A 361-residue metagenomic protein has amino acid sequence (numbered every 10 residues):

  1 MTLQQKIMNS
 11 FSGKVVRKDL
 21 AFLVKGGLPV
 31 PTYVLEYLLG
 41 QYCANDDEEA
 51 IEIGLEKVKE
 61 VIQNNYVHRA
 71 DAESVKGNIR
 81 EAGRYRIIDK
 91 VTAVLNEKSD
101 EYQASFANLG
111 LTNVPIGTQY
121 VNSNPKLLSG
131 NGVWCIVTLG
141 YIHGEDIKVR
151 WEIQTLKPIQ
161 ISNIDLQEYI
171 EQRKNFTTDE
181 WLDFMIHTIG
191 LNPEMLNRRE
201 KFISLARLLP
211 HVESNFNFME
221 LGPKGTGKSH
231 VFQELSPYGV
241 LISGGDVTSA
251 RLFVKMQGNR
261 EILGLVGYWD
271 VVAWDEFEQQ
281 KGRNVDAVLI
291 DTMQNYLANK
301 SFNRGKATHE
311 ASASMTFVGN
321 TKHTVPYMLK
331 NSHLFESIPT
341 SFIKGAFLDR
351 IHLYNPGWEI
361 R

Functional and structural regions predicted by a protein language model:
M1-T188: Extended, charged/polar low-complexity intrinsically disordered regions
V121-N124, K228, I338-K344: Intrinsically disordered, low-complexity boundary segments flanking structured domains
S129-N131, I153, V212, A307 (+1 more regions): A generic structural signal for short, solvent-exposed coil/turn residues that cap or connect secondary-structure
I142-G144, N320-T321, W358-I360: Generic structural motif
I170, K174, K281-G282, T340: Generic alpha-helical structural element
T178-L182, I290, K344, L348: Alpha-helix initiation and N-capping motif
N192-Y327, N331-L334, D349: Conserved ASCE/P-loop NTPase catalytic core
L329-I360: A short helix-turn-beta junction within AAA+ P-loop NTPase domains corresponding to the substrate/partner-engaging
